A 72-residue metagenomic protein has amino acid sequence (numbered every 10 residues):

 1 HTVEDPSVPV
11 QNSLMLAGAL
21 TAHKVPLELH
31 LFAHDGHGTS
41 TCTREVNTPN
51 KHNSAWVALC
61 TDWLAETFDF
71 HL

Functional and structural regions predicted by a protein language model:
H1, D5: Short beta-strand/loop motif that positions the catalytic acidic residue of the alpha/beta-hydrolase fold
V10, L14-L72: C-terminal catalytic histidine-bearing segment of alpha/beta-hydrolase fold enzymes
